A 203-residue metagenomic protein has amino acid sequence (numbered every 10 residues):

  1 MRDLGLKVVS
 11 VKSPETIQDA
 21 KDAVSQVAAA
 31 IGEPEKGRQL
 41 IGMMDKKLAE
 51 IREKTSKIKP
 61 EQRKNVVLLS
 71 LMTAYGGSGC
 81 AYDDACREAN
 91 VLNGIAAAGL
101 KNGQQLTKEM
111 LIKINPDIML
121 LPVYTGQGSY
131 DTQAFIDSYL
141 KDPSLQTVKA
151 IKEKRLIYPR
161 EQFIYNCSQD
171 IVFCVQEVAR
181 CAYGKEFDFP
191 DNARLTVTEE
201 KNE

Functional and structural regions predicted by a protein language model:
M1-A30, T107-T147, R180: Acidic/His-rich segments in extracytoplasmic proteins that coordinate ligands and/or metal ions
M1-A74, I95-A96, I151-E203: Extracytoplasmic substrate-binding proteins
S25, G42, C80-R87, E109-I112: Internal, well-ordered alpha-helical scaffold/interface segments that support domain packing or protein-protein contacts
P60-K64, G79-C80, K113-I114: Short gly/pro-enriched beta-turn/loop segments at secondary-structure junctions
L71-M72, A98-G99, P116, Y124-T125: Histidine- and/or cysteine-centered catalytic micro-motif in compact active-site loops
A74-S78, L121, G128-S129, N166-S168: Short, solvent-exposed loop/turn elements at domain surfaces
S78-Q104: Alpha-helical, coiled-coil/dimerization segments enriched in small aliphatic residues
R87, L106-E109, I114, V197-K201: Small-molecule-sensing regulatory modules
